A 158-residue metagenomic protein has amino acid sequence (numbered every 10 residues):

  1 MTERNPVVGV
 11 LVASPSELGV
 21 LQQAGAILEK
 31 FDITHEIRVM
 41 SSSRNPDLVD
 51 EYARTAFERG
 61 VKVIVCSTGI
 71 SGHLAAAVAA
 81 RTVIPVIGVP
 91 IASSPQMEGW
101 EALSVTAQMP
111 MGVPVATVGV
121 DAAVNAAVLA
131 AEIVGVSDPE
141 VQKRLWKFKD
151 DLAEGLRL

Functional and structural regions predicted by a protein language model:
E3-R44: Glycine-rich phosphate/diphosphate-binding loop of Rossmann-like nucleotide-binding domains
P6, I33-E36, I84, A107-V115: Glycine/charged-rich beta-loop-alpha catalytic/anionic-binding loops adjacent to active sites
E17-L21, N45-V49, I70-A77, Q96-G99 (+1 more regions): Short glycine/serine/threonine-rich phosphate/pyrophosphate-binding segments that cradle anionic phosphate groups
S41-S42, S67-S71, T117-A122: Active-site nucleophile and cofactor-binding loops and adjacent substrate-binding regions of central metabolic enzymes
Y52-I91: Glycine-rich phosphate-binding loop
P95-K143: Short, glycine-/small-residue-rich phosphate/pyrophosphate-handling segment
V141-L158: A short, charged, Gly/Pro-tolerant segment at domain boundaries
